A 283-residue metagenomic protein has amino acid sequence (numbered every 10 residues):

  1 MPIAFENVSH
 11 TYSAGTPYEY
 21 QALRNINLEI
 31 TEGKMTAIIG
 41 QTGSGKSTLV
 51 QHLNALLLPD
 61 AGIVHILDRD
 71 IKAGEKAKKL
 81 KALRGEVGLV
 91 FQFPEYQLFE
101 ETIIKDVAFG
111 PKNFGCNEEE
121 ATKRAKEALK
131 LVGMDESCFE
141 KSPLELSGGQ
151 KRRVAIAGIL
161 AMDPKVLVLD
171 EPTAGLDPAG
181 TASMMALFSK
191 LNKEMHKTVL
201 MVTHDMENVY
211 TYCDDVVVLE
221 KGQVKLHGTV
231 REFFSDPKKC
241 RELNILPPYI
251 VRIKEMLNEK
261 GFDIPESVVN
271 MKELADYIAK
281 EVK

Functional and structural regions predicted by a protein language model:
N54: Helix-to-loop junction immediately C-terminal to a conserved catalytic motif
G62-A73: Conserved ABC transporter NBD signature motif
E119-S137: Conserved ABC ATPase "signature" region
S142-L146, Q150: Conserved ABC ATPase signature
D163: Conserved catalytic motifs of ABC-family nucleotide-binding domains
L167-D170: Catalytic Walker B motif of ABC-type/P-loop ATPase nucleotide-binding domains
K221-G222: Conserved ABC ATPase "signature" C-loop
